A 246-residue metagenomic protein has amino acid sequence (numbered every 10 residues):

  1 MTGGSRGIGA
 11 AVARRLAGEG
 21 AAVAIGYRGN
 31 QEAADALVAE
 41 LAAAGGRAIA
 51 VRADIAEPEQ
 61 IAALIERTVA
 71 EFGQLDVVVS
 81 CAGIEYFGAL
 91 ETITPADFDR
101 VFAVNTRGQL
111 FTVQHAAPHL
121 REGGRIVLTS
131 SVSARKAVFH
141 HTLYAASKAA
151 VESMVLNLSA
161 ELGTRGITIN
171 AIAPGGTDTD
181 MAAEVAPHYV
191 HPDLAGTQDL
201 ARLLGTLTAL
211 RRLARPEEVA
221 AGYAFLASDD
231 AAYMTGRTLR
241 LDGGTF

Functional and structural regions predicted by a protein language model:
S5-R6: Conserved glycine-rich cofactor-binding loop
E19-A36: Conserved glycine-rich Rossmann-like NAD(P)H-binding loop of the short-chain dehydrogenase/reductase
A89-L90, T94-D99, V190, L204: Substrate-binding pocket helix/loop in short-chain dehydrogenase/reductase
V113, S147: Active-site helix of classical SDR
P118, A160-T164, A232: Alpha-helical segment proximal to the catalytic Tyr-Lys
S131: Residue(s) in the substrate-gating loop at a strand-loop-helix junction that position the organic substrate next
K136, G222-A224, T235-F246: Short C-terminal tail/terminal secondary-structure segment of NAD(P)H-dependent dehydrogenase/reductase domains
